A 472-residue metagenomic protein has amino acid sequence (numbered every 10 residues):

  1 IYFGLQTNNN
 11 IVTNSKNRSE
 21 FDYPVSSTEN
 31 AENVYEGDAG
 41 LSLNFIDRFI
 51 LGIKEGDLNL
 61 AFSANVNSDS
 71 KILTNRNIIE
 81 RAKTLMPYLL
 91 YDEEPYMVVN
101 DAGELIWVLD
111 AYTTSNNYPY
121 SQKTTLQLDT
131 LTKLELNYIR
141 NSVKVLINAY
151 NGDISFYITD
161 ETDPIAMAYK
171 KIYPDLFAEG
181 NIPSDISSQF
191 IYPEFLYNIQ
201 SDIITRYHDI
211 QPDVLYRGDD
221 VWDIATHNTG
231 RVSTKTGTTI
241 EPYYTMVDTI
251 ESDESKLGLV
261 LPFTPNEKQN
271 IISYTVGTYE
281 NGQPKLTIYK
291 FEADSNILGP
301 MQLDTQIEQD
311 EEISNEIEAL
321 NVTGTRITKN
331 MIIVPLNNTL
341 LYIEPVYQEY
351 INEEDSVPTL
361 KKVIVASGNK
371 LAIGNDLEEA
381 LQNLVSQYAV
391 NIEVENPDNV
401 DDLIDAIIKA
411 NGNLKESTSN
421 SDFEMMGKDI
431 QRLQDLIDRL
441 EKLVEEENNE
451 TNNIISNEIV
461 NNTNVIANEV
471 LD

Functional and structural regions predicted by a protein language model:
I1-N420, E424-E446, T451, N457: Soluble extracytoplasmic regions of secretory-pathway and membrane proteins
N452-D472: Long, low-complexity, intrinsically disordered segments
